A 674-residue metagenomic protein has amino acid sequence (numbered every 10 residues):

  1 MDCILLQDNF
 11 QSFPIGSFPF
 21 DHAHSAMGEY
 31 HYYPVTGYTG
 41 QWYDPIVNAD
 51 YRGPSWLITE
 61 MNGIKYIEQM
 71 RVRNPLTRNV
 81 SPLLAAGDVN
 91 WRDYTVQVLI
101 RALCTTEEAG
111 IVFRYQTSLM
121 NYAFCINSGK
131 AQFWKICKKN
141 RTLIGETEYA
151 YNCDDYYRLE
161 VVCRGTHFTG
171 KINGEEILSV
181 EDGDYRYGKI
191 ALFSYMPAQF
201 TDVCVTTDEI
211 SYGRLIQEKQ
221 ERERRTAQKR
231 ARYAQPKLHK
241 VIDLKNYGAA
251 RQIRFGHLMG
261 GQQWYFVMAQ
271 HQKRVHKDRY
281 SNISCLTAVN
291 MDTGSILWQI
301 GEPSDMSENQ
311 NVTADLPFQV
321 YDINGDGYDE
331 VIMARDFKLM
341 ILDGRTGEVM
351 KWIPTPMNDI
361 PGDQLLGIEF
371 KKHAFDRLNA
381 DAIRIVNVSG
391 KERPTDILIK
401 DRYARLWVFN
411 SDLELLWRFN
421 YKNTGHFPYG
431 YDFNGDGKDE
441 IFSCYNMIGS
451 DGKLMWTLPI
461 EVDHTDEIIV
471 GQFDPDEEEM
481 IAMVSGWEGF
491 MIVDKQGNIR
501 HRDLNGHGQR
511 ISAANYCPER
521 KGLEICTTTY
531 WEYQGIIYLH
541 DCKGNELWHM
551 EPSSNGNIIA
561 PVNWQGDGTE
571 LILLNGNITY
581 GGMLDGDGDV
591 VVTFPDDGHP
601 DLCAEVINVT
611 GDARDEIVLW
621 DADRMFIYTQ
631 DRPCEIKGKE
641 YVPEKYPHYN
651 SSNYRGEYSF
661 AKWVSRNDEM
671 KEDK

Functional and structural regions predicted by a protein language model:
D2-Q41, P45-W56, E60, I144 (+3 more regions): Beta-propeller-forming repeat regions
D2-Q7, D93-Q97, R101, Y156-R158 (+1 more regions): Intrinsic-disorder/low-complexity, polar/charged segments enriched in Ser/Thr/Lys/Arg/Asp/Glu/Gln
F10, V98, C153, Y157-S179: Carbohydrate-binding surfaces in secreted/extracellular proteins
N62-C137: Secretory/extracellular carbohydrate-interaction modules and structurally similar beta-sandwich "look-alikes"
P82-D88, G145-Y151, I190: Beta-strand-rich interaction surfaces with strong enrichment in secreted/lumenal proteins
K138-R158: Short, aromatic/His-centered strand-loop micro-motif at the edge of beta-sheets
S179-D202: Flexible glycan-contacting loops in extracellular carbohydrate-active proteins
